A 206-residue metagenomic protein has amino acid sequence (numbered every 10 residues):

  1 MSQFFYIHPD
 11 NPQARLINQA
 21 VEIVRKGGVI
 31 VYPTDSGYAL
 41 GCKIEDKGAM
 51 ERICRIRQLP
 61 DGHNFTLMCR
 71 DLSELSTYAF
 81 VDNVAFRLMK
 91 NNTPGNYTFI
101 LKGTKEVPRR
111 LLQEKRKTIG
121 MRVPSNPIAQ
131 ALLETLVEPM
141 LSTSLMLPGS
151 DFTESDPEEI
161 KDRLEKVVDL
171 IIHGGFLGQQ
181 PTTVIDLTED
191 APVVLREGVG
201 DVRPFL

Functional and structural regions predicted by a protein language model:
M1-L206: Active-site-adjacent structural elements in enzyme catalytic cores
